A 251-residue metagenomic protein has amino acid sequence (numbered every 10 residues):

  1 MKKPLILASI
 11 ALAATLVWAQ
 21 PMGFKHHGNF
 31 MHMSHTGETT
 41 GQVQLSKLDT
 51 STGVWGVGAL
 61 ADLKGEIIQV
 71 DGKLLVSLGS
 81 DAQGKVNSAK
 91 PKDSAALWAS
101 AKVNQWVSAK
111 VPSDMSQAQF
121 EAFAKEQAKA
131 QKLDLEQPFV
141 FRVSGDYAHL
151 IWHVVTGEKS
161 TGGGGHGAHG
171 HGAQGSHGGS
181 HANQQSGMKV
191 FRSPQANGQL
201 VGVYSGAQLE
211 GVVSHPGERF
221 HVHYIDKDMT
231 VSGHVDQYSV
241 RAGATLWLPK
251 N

Functional and structural regions predicted by a protein language model:
K2-W18: Gram-negative bacterial Sec-dependent N-terminal signal peptides
Q20-F24: Cleaved targeting-peptide boundary
M31-A96: N-terminal low-complexity or amphipathic/hydrophobic leaders
V76-F139: Contiguous hydrophobic, core-forming segments of folded domains
F123-F191: Mid-length scaffold segments of soluble, non-membrane domains
H181-H215: Acidic, glycine-rich flexible loop segments
G217-H223: Histidine-centered divalent-metal-coordination microenvironment in nucleic-acid enzymes
H223-N251: C-terminal structured interaction module
